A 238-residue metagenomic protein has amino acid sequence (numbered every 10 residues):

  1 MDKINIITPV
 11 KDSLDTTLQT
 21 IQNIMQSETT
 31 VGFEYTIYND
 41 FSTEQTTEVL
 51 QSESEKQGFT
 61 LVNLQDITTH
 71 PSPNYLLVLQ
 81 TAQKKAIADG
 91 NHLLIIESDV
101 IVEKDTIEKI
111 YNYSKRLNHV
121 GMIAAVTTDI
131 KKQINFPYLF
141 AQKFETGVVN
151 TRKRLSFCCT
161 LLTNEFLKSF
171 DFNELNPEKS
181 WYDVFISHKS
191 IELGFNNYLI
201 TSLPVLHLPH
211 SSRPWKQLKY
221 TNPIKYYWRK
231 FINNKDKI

Functional and structural regions predicted by a protein language model:
S13-S27: Short, well-formed alpha-helical segments that are part of the catalytic scaffolds of diverse glycosyltransferases
N39-E48: A conserved acidic beta->alpha catalytic loop
L77-H92: Active-site nucleotide-sugar/metal-binding loop of Leloir-type enzymes
G90-I101: Short beta-strand-to-loop acidic/aromatic patch adjacent to the donor-nucleotide binding site
I123-N135: Short beta-strand-to-loop element that shapes/binds the nucleotide-sugar donor at the catalytic cleft/hinge
K143-L162: A recurrent flexible, glycine/aromatic-enriched loop bordering the glycosyltransferase active site that acts as
E178-F185: Acidic donor-binding loop at a coil-to-helix junction in glycosyltransferase catalytic cores that engages
L199-L218: Active-site donor/metal-binding and catalytic loop motifs of nucleotide-sugar-dependent glycosylation enzymes
